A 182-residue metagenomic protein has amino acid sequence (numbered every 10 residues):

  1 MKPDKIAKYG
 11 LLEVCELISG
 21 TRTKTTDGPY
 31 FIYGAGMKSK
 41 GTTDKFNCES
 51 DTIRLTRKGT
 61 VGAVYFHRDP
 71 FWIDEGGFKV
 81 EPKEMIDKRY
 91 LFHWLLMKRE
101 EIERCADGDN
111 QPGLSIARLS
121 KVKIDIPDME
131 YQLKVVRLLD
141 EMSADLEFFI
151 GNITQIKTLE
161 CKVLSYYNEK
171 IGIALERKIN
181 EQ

Functional and structural regions predicted by a protein language model:
M1-A35, M129, L133, S143-Y166 (+3 more regions): Non-catalytic DNA-recognition/assembly elements of restriction-modification systems
G10-I124: DNA target-recognition domains and sequence-specific DNA-contacting regions of bacterial/archaeal
E81, A174-E176: Extended rod-forming repeat segments used as scaffolds/tethers
I102-A106, E147, L175: Short amphipathic alpha-helical interaction/hinge segments
R137-E141: Extracellular/lumenal glycan-associated surfaces
